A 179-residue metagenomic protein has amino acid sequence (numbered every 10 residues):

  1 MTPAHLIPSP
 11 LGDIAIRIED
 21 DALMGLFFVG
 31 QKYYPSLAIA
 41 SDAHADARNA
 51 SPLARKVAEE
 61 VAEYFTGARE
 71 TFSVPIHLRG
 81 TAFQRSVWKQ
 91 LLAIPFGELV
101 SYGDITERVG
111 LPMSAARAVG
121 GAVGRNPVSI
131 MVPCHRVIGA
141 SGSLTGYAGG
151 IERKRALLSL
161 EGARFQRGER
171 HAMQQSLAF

Functional and structural regions predicted by a protein language model:
M1-M113, R164-F179: Basic nucleic-acid-binding alpha-helical/helix-turn surface characteristic of O6-alkylguanine DNA
F72-I76, V119, L144-Y147: Short clusters of hydrophobic/aromatic residues that line enzyme substrate/ligand-binding pockets
S114-N126: Regulatory, non-catalytic segments
M131: Major-groove DNA-recognition helix of helix-turn-helix-type DNA-binding domains
C134: Short cysteine clusters
A140-F179: …primarily DNA-binding HTH/wHTH and HhH modules…
